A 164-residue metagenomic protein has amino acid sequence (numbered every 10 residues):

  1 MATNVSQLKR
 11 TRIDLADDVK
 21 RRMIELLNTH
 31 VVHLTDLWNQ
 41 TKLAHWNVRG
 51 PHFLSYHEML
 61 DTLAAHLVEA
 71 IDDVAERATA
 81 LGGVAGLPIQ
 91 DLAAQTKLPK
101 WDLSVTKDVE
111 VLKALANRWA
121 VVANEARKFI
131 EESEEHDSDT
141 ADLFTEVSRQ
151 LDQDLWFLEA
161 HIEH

Functional and structural regions predicted by a protein language model:
M1-I13: Acidic, low-complexity proline/glycine-rich segments
I13-N28, P99-E110: Short, charged, low-complexity loops and linkers
D14-R22, L37-T62, R127-D139: Helix-loop segments that flank and shape redox-cofactor active sites
R21-V31, T35, H57, D61-A64 (+4 more regions): Short amphipathic alpha-helical segments with heptad-repeat character
V31, W38, H45, A64 (+6 more regions): A structural signal for well-ordered alpha-helices, especially hydrophobic packing surfaces of coiled-coils
K42, R49-D91: Conserved alpha-helical segments that form or flank metal/cofactor-binding pockets of metalloenzymes
L54, L60-D72, E131-S148, D152-F157: Charged, amphipathic alpha-helical segments and their flanking helix caps
D72, E76-R77, Q90-E146: Acidic/histidine-rich alpha-helical segments that form the ligand environment of transition-metal centers
